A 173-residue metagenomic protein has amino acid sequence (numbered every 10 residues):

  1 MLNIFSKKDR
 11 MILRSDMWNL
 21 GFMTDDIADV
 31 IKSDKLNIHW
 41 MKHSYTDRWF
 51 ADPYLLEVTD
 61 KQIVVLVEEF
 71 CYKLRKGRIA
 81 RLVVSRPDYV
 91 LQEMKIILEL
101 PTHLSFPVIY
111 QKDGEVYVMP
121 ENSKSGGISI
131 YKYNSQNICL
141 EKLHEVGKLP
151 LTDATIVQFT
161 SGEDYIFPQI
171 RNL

Functional and structural regions predicted by a protein language model:
M1-A51, L56-S105, Y110-L173: Beta-rich carbohydrate-recognition and catalytic domains
